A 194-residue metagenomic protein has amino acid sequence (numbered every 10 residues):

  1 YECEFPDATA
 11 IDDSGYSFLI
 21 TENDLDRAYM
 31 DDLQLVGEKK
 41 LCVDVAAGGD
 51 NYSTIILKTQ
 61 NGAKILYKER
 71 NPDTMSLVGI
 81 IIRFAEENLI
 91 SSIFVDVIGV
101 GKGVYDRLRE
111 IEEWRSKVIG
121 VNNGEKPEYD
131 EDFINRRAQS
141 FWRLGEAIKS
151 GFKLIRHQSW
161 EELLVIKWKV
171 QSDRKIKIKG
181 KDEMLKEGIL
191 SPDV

Functional and structural regions predicted by a protein language model:
Y1, L144, D193: A residue-level signal for conserved active-site and pocket-lining positions in enzyme catalytic cores
Y1-V43, L57, D173-R174: ATPase catalytic-site recognition across NTP-hydrolyzing enzymes
V36, A47-T54: Short, flexible loop/turn motifs enriched in small residues
D44-A46, I98: Anionic group-transfer/hydrolysis microenvironments
S53-I55, A63-K64: Hydrophobic beta-strand positions in blades of beta-propellers and related beta-sheet-rich domains
N61-K175: Mg2+-dependent endonuclease catalytic cores in nucleic-acid-processing enzymes, primarily RNase H-like
I176-G180: Serine/threonine-rich, low-complexity intrinsically disordered regions
K181-V194: Acidic, Mg2+-coordinating catalytic module of metal-dependent nucleases/exonucleases that use a two-metal-ion mechanism
